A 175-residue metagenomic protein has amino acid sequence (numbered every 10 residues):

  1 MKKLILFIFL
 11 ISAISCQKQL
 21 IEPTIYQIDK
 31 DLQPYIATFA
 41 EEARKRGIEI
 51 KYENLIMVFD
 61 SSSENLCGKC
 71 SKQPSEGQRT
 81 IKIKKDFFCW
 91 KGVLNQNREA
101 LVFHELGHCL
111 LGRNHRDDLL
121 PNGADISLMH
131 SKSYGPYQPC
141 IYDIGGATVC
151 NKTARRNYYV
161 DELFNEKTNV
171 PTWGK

Functional and structural regions predicted by a protein language model:
M1-L4: Positively charged n-region of N-terminal signal peptides that target proteins for export
F7-I8: Sec-dependent N-terminal signal peptides
S12-S15: C-terminal motif of bacterial Sec signal peptides marking the signal peptidase cleavage site
Q17-Y52, L66-I81, K85, W90-G92 (+1 more regions): Metalloprotease/metallohydrolase-associated module, dominated by Zn2+-dependent proteases
L55-V58: Generic structural signal for residues in well-ordered beta-strands
N95-A100, G123: Alpha-helical scaffolds flanking conserved acidic
E99-R113: Active-site recognition of the HExxH zinc-binding catalytic motif
